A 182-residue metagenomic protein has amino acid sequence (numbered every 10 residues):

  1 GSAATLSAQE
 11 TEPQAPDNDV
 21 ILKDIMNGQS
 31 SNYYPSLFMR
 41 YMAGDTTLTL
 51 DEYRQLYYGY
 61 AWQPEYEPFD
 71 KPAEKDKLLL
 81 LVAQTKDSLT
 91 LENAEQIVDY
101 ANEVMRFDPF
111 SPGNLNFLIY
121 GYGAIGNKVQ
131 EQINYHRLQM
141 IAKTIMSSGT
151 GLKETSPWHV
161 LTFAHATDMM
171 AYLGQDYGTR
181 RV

Functional and structural regions predicted by a protein language model:
A4-A8: Sec/Tat signal peptide C-region and signal peptidase I cleavage site
E10-E92, S156-V182: N-terminal alpha-helical interaction modules that lie
E103-V104, L138: Canonical positions in the second alpha-helix
P112-G113, M140-E154: Boundary/linker segments of alpha-helical solenoid repeat arrays
G123-M146: TPR/TPR-like (Sel1-like) alpha-helical repeat modules
